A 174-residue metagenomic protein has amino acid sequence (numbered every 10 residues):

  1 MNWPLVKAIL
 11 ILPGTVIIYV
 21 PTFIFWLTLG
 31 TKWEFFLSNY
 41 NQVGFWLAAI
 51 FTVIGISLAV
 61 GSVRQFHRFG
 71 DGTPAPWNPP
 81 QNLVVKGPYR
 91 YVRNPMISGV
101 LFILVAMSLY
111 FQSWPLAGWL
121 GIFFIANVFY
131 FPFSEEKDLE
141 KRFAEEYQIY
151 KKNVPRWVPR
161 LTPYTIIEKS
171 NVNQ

Functional and structural regions predicted by a protein language model:
M1-K86, S98-Q174: Membrane-anchoring alpha-helices and their flanking helix-loop junctions
Y91-R93, G99: Multi-pass membrane catalytic core of lipid/isoprenoid biosynthesis enzymes
